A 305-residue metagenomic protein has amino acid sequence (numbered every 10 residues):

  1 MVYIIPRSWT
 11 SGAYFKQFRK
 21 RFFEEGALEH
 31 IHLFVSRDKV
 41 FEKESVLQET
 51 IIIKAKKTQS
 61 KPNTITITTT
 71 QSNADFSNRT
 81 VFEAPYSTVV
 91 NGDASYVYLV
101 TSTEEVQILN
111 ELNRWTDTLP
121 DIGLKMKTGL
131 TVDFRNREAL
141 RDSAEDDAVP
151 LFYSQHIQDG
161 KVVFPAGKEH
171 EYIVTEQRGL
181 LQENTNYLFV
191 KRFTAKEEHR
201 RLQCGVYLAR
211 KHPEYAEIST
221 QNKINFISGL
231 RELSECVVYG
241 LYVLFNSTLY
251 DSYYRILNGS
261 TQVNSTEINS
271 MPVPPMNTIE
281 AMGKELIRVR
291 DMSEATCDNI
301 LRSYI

Functional and structural regions predicted by a protein language model:
M1-D117: Signature of N6-adenine DNA methyltransferases within the class I
E104-D291, A295-L301, I305: Polybasic, glycine- and aromatic-enriched phosphate-binding surface used to engage nucleic acids
